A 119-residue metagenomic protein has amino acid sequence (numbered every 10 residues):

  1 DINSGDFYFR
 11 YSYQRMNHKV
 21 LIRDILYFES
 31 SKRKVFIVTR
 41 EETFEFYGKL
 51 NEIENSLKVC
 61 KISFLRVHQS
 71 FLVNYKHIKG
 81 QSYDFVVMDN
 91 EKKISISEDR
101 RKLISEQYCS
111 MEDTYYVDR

Functional and structural regions predicted by a protein language model:
D1-R119: Basic, polyanion-interacting recognition surfaces, primarily in bacterial LytTR/OmpR-type DNA-binding effector domains
